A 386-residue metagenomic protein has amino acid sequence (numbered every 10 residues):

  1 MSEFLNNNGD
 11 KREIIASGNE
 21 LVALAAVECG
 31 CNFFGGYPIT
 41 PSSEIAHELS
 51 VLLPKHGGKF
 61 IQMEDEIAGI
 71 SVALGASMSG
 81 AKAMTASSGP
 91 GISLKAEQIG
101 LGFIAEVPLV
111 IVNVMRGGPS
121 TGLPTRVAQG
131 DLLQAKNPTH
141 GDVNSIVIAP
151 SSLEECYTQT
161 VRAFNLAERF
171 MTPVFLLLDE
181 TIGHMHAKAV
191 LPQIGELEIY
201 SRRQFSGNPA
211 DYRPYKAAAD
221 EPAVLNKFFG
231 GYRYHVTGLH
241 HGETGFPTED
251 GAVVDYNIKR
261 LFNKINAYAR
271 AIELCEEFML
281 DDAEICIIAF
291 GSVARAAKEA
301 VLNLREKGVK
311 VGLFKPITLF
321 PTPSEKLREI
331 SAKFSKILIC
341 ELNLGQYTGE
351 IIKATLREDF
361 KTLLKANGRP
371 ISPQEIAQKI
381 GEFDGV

Functional and structural regions predicted by a protein language model:
M1-N137, N144, E180, T362 (+3 more regions): Thiamine diphosphate
S2-N19, E168-V386: Flexible, low-complexity linker and terminal segments
G30, V143-N144, K310, K333: Short loop/turn motifs at secondary-structure junctions
E48, V72, E97-Q98, R162 (+3 more regions): A short acidic, amphipathic alpha-helical/loop segment
M84-A86, V110-V112, V147-A149, F175-L177 (+2 more regions): Structural motif
S93-L94, T158, T322: Short, conserved clusters of charged catalytic residues that mark active-site and nucleotide-handling motifs
K95, C156, A297: Aromatic/hydrophobic pocket-lining residues that form the small-molecule binding cavity in soluble enzyme cores
R126-E180, Q204-S206: Conserved thiamine diphosphate
